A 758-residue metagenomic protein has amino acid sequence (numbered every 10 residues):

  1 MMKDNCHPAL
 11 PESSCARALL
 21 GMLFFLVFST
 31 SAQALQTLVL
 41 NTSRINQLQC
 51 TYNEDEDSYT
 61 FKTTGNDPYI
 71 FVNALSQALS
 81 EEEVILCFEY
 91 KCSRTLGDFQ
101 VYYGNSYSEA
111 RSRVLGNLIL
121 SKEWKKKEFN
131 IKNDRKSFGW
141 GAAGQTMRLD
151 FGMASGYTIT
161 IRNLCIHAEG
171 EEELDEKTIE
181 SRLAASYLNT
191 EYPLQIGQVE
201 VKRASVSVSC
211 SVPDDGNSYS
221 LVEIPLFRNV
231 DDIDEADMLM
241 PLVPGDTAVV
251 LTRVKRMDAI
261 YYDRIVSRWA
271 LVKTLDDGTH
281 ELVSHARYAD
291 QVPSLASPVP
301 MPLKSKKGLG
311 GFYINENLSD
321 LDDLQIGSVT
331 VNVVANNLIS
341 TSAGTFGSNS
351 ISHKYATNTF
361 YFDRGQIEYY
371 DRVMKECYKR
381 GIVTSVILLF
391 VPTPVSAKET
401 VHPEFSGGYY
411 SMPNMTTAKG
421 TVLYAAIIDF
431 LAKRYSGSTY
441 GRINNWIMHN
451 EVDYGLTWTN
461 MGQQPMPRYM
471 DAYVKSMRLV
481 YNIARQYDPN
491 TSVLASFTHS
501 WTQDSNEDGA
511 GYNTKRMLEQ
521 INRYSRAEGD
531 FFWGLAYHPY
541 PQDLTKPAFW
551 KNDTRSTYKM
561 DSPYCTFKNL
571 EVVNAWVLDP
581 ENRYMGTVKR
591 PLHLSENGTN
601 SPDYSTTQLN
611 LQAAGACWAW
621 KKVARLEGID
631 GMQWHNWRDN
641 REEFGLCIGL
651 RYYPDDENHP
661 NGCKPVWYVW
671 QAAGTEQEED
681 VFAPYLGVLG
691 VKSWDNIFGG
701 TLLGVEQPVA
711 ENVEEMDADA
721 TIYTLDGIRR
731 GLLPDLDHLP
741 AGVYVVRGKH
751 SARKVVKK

Functional and structural regions predicted by a protein language model:
M1-R17, L703-K758: C-terminal outer-membrane/trafficking sorting elements
L48-D67: Short carbohydrate-recognition loop motifs
Y59-T63, F71-G97, E128-R135, N163-I166 (+5 more regions): Extra-cytoplasmic beta-strand recognition segments
F61-F138, Y157, E223-D234, V395: Extracellular ligand-binding interfaces
E128-L164, D263-K273, I428: Extracellular beta-strand ligand-recognition surfaces/modules
G327-S505, Q542-D543, D639-F644: Substrate-binding cleft and catalytic face of glycoside hydrolase catalytic domains, especially the flexible beta-alpha
T457, Y604-W618, A624-V709: Aromatic-rich peripheral "rim/lid" segments of glycoside hydrolase catalytic domains that contact and position glycan
R468-T606: Noncatalytic carbohydrate-binding groove/subsite architecture in carbohydrate-active enzymes
